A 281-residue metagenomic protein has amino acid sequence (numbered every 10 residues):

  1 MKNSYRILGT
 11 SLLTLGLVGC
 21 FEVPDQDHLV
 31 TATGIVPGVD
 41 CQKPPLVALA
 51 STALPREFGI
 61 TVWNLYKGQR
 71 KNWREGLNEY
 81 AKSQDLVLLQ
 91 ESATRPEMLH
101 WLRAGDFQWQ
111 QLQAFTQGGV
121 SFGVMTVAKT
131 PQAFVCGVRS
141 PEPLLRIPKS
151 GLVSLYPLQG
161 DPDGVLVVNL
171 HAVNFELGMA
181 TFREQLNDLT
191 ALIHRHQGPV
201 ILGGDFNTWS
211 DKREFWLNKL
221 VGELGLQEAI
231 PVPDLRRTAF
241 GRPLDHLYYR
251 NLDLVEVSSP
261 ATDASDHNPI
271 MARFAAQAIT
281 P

Functional and structural regions predicted by a protein language model:
K2-L12, G16-A104, T116-Q117, S121 (+2 more regions): N-terminal, active-site-proximal structural segment of metallo-dependent hydrolase catalytic domains
F21-A48, L155, A191-Q197, T208-P281: Metal-dependent phosphoester-hydrolase catalytic domains
A32-P45, L86, Q90-G164, P260-A261: Structured beta-strand-rich core segments of catalytic domains in phosphoester-bond hydrolases
A50-I60, K129-A133, I147-L170, F274-T280: Beta-strand-turn-beta hairpins that frame and shape the catalytic cleft of phosphate-ester-processing enzymes
R56-L65, E75-H100, L166-L170, L189-E214 (+3 more regions): Active-site beta-strand/loop signature of hydrolases that rely on acidic residues for catalysis
W63-Y66, Q90-S92, L112-T116, A128-T130 (+7 more regions): Active-site-proximal beta-strand/loop segments in catalytic clefts of secreted hydrolases
C136-L144, L170-A180: Surface-exposed cleft-lining segments at the edges of enzyme active sites
A180-A191: Alpha-helical scaffold elements lining the catalytic groove of polysaccharide deacetylases
